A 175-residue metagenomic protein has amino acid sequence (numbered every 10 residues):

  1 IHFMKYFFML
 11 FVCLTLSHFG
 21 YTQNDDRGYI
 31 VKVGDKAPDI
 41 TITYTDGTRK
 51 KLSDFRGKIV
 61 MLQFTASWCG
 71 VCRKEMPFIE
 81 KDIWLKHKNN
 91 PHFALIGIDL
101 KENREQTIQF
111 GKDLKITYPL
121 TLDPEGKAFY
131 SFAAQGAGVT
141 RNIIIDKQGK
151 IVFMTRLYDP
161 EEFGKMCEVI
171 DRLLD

Functional and structural regions predicted by a protein language model:
I1-F3: Short, Lys/Arg-enriched N-terminal segments with co-localized hydrophobic residues within the first ~10-30 amino acids
Y6-L16: Sec-dependent N-terminal signal peptides
H18-T22: Sec/Tat signal peptide C-region and signal peptidase I cleavage site
Q23-L52: N-terminal "domain-start" segment that seeds a small globular fold
A37-P38, I59-V60, V139-R141: Short loop/turn microsegments at loop-to-beta-strand junctions
L52-R73: Short active-site neighborhood of thiol/selenol oxidoreductases, capturing the structured segment around
R73-L114, G126-S131: Structural microenvironment flanking redox-active thiols in thiol-disulfide oxidoreductases
K112-T117, P124-D171: Thiol/disulfide oxidoreductase modules built on the thioredoxin-like
